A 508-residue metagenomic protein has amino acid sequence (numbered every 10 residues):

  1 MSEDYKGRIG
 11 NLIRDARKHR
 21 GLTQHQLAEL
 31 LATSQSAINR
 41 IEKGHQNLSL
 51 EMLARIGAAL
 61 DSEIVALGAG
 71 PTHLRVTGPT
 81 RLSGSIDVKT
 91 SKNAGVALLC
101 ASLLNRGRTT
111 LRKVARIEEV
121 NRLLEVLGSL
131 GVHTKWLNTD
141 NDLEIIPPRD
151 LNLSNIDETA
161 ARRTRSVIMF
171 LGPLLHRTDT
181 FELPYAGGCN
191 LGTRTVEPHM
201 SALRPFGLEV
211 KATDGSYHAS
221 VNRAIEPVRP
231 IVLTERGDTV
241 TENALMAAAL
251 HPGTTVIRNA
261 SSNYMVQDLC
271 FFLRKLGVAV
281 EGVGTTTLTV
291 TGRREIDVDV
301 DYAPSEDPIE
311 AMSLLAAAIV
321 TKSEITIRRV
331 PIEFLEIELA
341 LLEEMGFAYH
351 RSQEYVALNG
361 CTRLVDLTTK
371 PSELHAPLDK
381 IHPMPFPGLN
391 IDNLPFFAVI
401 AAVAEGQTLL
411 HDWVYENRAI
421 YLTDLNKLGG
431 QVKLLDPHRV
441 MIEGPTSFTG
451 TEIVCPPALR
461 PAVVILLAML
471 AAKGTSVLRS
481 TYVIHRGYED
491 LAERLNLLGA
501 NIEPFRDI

Functional and structural regions predicted by a protein language model:
M1-H19: A short, Lys/Arg-rich alpha-helix, primarily the initiator
G10, R14-A16, Q24, Q35-A59 (+1 more regions): Short, structured segments at the rim of ligand-binding sites
Q26-A28: Short alpha-helical "recognition helix" segments of helix-turn-helix
L31: Helix-turn-helix
